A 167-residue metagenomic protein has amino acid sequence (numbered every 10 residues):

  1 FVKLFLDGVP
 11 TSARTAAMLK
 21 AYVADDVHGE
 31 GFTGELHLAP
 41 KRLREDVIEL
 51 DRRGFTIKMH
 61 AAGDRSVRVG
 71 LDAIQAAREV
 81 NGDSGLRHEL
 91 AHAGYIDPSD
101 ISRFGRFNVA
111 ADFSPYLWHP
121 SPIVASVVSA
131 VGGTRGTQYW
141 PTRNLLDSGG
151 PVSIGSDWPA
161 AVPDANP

Functional and structural regions predicted by a protein language model:
F1-R68, R103-A110, P115-Y116: Metal-coordinating catalytic core of metallo-dependent amide/deamination hydrolases
E45-K58, R65-H88, H92-A93, P98-S102 (+1 more regions): His/Asp/Glu-enriched, well-ordered alpha-helical/loop segment that forms or immediately abuts the divalent-metal
